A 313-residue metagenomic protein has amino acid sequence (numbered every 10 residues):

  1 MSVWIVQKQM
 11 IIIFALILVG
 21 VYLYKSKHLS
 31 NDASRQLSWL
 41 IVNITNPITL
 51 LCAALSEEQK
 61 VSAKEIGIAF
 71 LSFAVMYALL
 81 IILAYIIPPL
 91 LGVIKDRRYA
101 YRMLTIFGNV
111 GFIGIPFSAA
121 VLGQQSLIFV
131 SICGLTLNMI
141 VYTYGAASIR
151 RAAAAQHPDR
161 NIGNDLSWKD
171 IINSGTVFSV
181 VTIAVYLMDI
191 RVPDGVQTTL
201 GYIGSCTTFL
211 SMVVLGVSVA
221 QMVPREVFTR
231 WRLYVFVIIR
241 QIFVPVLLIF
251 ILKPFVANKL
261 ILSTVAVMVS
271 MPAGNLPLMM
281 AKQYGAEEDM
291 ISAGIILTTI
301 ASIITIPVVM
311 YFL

Functional and structural regions predicted by a protein language model:
M1-L313: Alpha-helical transmembrane segments of multi-pass small-molecule/ion transporters
